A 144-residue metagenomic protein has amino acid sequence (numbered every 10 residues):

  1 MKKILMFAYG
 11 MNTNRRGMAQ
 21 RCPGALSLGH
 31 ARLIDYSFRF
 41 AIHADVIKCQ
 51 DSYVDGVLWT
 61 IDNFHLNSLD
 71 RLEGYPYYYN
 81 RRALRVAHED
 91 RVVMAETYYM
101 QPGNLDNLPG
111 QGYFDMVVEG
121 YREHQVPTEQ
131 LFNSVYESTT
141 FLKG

Functional and structural regions predicted by a protein language model:
M1-G144: Glycine-aromatic micro-motifs
